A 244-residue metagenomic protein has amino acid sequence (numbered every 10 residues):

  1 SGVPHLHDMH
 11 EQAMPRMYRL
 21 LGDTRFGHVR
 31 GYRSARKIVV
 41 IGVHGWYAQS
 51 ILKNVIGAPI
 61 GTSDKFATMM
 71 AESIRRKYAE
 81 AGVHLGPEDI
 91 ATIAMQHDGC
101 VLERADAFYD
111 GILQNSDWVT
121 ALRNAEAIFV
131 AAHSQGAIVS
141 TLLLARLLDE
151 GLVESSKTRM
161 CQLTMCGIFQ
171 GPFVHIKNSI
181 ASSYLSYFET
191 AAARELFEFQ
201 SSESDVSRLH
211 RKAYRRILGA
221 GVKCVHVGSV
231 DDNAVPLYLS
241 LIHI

Functional and structural regions predicted by a protein language model:
S1-A13: Long, serine/threonine/proline-rich intrinsically disordered regions in eukaryotic cortical polarity
E11-H84: Short, surface-exposed "cap/lid" segments of acyl-processing enzymes
P59-A67, H97-Y109, Q135: Phosphate/oxyanion-binding active-site loops and adjacent basic polyanion-contact surfaces
L102-K212, L218, A234: Serine-dependent carboxylesterase/thioesterase catalytic core of lipase-like alpha/beta-hydrolase/SGNH enzymes
G219-K223: Short, proline-enriched alpha-helix->beta-strand connector loops that line the catalytic pocket of alpha/beta-hydrolase
H226-V227: Short beta-strand/loop motif that positions the catalytic acidic residue of the alpha/beta-hydrolase fold
H243-I244: Conserved small/polar residues in nucleotide/adenosyl-binding loops
